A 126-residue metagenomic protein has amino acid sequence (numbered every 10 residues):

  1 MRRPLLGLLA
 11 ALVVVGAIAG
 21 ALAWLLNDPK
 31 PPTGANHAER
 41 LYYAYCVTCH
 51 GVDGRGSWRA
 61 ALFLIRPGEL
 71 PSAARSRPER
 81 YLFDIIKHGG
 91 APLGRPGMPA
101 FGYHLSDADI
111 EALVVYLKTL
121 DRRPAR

Functional and structural regions predicted by a protein language model:
M1-V14: N-terminal Sec-pathway targeting helices
V13-I18, G54: Hydrophobic core
G16-Y43: Electrostatic cytochrome c docking/interface patches
P31-T33, R55-G56, T119-R126: Inter-heme linker and motif-flanking segments adjacent to c-type heme-binding CXXCH motifs in c-type cytochromes
A38, Y42-V52, M98, L113-L117: The canonical Cys-X-X-Cys-His
E39, G51-D84, F101-Y103: Gly/Gly-Pro-rich "capping" loops immediately C-terminal to redox-active cysteine motifs in periplasmic/lumenal
L62-E69, H88-L120, A125-R126: Axial heme c-ligation environment in periplasmic c-type cytochrome domains
